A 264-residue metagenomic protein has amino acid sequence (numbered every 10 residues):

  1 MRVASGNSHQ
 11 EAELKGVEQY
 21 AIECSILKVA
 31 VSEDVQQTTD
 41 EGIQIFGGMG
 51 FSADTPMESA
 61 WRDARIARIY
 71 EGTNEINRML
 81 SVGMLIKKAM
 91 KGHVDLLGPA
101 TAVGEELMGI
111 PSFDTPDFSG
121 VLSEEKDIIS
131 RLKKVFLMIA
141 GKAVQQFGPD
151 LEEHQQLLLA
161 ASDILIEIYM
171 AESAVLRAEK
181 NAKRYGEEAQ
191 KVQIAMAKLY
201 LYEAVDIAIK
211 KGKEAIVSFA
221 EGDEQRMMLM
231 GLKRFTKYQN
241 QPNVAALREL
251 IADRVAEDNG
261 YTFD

Functional and structural regions predicted by a protein language model:
M1-D264: Flavin-dependent oxidoreductase catalytic core characteristic of acyl-CoA dehydrogenase/oxidase-like enzymes
